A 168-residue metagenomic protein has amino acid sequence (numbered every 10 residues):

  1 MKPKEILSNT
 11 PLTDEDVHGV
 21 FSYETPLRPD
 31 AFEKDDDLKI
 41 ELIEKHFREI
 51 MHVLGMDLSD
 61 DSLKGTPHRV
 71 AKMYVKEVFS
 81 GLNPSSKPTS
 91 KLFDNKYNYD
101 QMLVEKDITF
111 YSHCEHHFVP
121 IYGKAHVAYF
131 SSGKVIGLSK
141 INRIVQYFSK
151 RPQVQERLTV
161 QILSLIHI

Functional and structural regions predicted by a protein language model:
K2-K124: Active-site loop/lid in soluble adenylation, ligation, and acyl-transfer enzymes
H116-V160: Histidine-centered catalytic/metal-coordination loop motif
H167-I168: Conserved small/polar residues in nucleotide/adenosyl-binding loops
